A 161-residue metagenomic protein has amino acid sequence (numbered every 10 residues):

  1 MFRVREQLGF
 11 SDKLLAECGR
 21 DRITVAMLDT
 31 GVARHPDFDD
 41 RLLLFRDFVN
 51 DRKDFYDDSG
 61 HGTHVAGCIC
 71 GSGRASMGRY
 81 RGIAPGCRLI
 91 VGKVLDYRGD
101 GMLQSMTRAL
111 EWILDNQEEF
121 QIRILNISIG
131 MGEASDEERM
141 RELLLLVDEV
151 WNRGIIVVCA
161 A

Functional and structural regions predicted by a protein language model:
M1-D12: Short coil-to-helix leader/linker segments, especially the first N-terminal amphipathic alpha-helix with its helix
R5, S72, R108-L110: Short, well-ordered amphipathic alpha-helical segments that serve as non-catalytic structural scaffolds within diverse
E6-Q7, A16, L28, L145: Hydrophobic transmembrane signal anchors and adjacent membrane-proximal interface regions, especially in viral
D12-M27, G31-L44, R52-Q104, F120-R123: Subtilisin-like serine protease catalytic core
V94-A161: Substrate-binding/access-modulating region of protease and related hydrolase catalytic domains
